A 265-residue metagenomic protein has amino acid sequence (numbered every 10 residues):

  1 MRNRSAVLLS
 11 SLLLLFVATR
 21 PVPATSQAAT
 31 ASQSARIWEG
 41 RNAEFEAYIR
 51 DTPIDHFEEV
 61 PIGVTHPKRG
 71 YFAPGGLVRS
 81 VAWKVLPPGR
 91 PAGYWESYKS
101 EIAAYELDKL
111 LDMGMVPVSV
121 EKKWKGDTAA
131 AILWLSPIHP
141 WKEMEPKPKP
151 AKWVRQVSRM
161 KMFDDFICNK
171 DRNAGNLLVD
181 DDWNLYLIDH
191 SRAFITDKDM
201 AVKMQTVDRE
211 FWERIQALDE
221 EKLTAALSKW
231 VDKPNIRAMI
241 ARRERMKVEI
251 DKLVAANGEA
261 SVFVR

Functional and structural regions predicted by a protein language model:
M1-L9: Bacterial N-terminal signal peptides that target proteins for export
L9, L14-L15: Low-complexity, intrinsically disordered segments with a bias for serine/threonine
F16-P61, P67, G75, K233-R265: Regulatory N- and C-terminal appendages and interdomain linkers associated with kinase/kinase-like NTP transferase
R50-K152, V157-N169: Conserved ATP-binding subdomain of kinase catalytic cores across diverse folds
A73, V179-R265: C-terminal catalytic region of ATP-dependent kinase domains
F166, N173, S191: Catalytic metal-binding/acid-base residues of hydrolase active sites
A174-L178: Catalytic-loop signature of eukaryotic-like protein kinases
